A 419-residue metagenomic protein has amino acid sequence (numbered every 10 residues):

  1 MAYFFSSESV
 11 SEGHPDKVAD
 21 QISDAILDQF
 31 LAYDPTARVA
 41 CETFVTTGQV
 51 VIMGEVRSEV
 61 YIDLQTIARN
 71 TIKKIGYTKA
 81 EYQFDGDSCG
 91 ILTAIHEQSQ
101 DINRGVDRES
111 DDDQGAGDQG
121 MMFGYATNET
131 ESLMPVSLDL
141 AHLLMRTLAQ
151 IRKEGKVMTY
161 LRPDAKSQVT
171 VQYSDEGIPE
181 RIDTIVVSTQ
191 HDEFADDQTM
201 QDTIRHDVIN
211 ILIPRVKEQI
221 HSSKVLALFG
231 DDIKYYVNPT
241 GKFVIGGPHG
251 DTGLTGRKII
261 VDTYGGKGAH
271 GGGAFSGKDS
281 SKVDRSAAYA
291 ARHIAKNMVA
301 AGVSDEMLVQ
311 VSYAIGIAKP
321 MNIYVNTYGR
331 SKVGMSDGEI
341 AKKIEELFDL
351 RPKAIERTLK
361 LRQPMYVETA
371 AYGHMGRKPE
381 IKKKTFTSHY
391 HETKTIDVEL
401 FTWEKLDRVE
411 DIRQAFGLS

Functional and structural regions predicted by a protein language model:
M1-A40, G155, V409, A415: N-terminal, positively charged regions that mediate nucleic acid binding
S6, T66, K73-I245, A371 (+2 more regions): Glycine-rich, mobile lid/loop segments that gate access to catalytic sites or pores
E8-V10, H14-A19, G115-E131, V244-A269 (+2 more regions): Conserved phosphate/anionic-ligand binding catalytic regions in large, soluble enzymes, centered on
E12-L31, A126-L148, K278-G302: Alpha-helical support elements that line or immediately flank enzyme active sites and cofactor-binding pockets
A37-C41, A165-V171, I233-V237, V303-A314: A short glycine-rich, hydrophobically flanked beta-strand micro-motif that places a catalytic Asp/Glu for divalent metal
V39-S58, I315-K319: Short, charge-patterned binding micro-sites
T46, S304-E306, Y313-S419: Internal helix-turn-beta structural module
I259, Y264-L308, K319-N326: C-terminal catalytic subdomain
